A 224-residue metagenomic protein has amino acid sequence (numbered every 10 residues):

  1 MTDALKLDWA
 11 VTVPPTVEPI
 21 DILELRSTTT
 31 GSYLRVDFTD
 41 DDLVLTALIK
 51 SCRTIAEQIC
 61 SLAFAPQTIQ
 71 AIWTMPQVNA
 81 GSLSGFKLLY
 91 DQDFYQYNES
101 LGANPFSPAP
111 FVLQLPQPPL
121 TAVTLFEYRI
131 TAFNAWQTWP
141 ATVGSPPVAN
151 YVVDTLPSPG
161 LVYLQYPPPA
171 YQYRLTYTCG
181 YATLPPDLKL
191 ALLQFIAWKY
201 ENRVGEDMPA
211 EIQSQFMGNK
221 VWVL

Functional and structural regions predicted by a protein language model:
M1-L224: Divalent metal-cofactor coordination and adjacent catalytic microenvironments
